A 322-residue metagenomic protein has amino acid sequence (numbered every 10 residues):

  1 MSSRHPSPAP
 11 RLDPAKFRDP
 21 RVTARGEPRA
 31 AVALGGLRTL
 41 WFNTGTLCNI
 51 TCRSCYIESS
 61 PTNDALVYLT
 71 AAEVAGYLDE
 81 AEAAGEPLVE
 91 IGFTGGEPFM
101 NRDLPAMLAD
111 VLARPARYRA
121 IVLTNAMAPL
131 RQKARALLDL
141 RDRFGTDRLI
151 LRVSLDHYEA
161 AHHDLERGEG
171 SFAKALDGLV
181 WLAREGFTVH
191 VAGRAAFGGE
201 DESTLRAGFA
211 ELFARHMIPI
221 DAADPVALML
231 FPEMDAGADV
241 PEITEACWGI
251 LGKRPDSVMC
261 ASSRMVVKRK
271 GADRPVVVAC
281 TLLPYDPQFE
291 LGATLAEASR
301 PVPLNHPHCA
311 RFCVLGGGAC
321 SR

Functional and structural regions predicted by a protein language model:
P8-G95, F99-R114: Conserved alpha-helical substructure of the radical SAM core
P28-A30, L140, G249-R254: Short, P/G- and charge-enriched loop/turn segments at secondary-structure junctions
C48, T146-D147, V258: Short, flexible loop/turn motifs enriched in small residues
T62-D79, P98-F144, L151, L155-D177 (+1 more regions): Canonical radical SAM enzyme core domain
V89-I91, R119, G145-L155, G170-V240: Conserved C-terminal portion of the radical SAM core fold that forms the substrate/S-adenosylmethionine-binding
P232-R322: Accessory C-terminal segments flanking Radical SAM cores
